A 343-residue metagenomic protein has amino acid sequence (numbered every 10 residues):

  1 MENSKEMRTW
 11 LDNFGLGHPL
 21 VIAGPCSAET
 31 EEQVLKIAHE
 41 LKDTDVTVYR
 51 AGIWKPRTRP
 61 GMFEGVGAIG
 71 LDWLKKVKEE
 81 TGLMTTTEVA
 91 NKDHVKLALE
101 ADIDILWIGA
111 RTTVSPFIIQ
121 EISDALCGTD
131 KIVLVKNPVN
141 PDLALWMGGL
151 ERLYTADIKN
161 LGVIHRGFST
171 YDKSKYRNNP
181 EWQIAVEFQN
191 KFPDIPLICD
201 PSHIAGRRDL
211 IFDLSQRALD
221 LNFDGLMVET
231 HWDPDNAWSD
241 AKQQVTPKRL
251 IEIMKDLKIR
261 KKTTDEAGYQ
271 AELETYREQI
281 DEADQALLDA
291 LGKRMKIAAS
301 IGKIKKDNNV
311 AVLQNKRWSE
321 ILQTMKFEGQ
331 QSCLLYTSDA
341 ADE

Functional and structural regions predicted by a protein language model:
M1-I22: N-terminal amphipathic alpha-helix/helix-capping segment at the start of soluble metabolic enzymes
V21-A23, Y49-A51, T85-T87, L106-I108 (+4 more regions): Hydrophobic faces of well-ordered beta-strands that scaffold small-molecule active sites in alpha/beta enzyme cores
R50-A68, W232-W238, G302-N308: Glycine-rich, proline-tolerant flexible connector loops at the mouths of alpha/beta enzymes
A51, P56-I103, P116-F117: N-terminal active-site wall of soluble small-molecule enzyme domains
E64-M84, A125-T129, V186-D194, V245-K261 (+1 more regions): Alpha-helix-loop-beta-strand connector modules within alpha/beta enzyme cores
L83-N91, D104-P116, I132-P141, I164: Catalytic beta/alpha-barrel core
I122, L126-P234, V245: Catalytic alpha/beta core domains of metabolic enzymes, predominantly
Y336-E343: Conserved small/polar residues in nucleotide/adenosyl-binding loops
